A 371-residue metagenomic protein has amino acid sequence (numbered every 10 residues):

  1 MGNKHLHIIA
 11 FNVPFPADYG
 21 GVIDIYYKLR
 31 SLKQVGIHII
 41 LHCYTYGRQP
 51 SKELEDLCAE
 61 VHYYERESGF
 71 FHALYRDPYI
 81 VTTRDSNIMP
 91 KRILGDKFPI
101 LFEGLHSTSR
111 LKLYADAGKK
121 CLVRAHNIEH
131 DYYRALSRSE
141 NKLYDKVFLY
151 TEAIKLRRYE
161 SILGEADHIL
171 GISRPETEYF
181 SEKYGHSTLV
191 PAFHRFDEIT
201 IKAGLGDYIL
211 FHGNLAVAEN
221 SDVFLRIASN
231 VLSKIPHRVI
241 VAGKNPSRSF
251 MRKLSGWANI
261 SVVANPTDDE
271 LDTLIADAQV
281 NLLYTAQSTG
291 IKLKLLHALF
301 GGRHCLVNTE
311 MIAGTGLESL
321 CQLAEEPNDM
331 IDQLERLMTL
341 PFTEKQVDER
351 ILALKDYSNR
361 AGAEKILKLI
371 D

Functional and structural regions predicted by a protein language model:
M1-H62, D96-K97, S233: N-terminal subdomain of nucleotide-sugar transferases
D24, L189-G256, V262-D272, A276: Conserved catalytic-core segment of nucleotide-activated headgroup transferases in glycan assembly
R84, T339-D371: A charged, aromatic-enriched C-terminal amphipathic alpha-helix characteristic of glycosyltransferases across folds
P90-K91, I128-Y132, E140-I169: Membrane-proximal helix-turn-helix segments that form the acceptor-binding/catalytic region of lipid-linked
A117-S139: Active-site proximal beta-strand in glycosyltransferases
Y150-I199: Donor nucleotide-sugar binding/catalytic pocket of nucleotide-sugar-dependent glycosyltransferases
I275-G290, G301-H304: Acidic donor-binding loop of glycosyltransferase active sites
K294-A298, H304-N308: Short hydrophobic beta-strand element within catalytic cores of glycosyltransferases and related nucleotide-activated
